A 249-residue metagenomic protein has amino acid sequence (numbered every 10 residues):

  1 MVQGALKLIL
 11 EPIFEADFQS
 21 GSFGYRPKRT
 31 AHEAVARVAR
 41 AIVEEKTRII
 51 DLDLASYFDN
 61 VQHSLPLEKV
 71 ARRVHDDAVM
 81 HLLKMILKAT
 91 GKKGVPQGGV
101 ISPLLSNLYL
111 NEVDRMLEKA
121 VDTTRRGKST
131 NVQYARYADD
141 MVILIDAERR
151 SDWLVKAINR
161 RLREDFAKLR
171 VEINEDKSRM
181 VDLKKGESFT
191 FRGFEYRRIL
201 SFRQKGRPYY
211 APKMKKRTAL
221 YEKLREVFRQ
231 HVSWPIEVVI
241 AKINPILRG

Functional and structural regions predicted by a protein language model:
M1, V74, A78, P96 (+2 more regions): Structural motif
V2-Q3, K7, H63, S106 (+5 more regions): Short, charged, low-complexity patches
G4, L8, D77, H81 (+4 more regions): Alpha-helix N-cap/helix-start motif at coil-to-helix transitions, marked by capping-box chemistry
G4, L8-G21: Electropositive, glycine- and tryptophan-enriched low-complexity nucleic-acid-binding patches
L8, L52-L54, D146-A147, F194 (+1 more regions): Residues immediately flanking
D17-D176, M180-L183, S188: Conserved polymerase palm-domain catalytic core
M85, R248-G249: Short, hydrophobic/amphipathic alpha-helical patches that form generic packing surfaces within helical domains
L169-K242, I246: A conserved non-catalytic segment of reverse transcriptases and RNA-directed RNA polymerases corresponding to the late
